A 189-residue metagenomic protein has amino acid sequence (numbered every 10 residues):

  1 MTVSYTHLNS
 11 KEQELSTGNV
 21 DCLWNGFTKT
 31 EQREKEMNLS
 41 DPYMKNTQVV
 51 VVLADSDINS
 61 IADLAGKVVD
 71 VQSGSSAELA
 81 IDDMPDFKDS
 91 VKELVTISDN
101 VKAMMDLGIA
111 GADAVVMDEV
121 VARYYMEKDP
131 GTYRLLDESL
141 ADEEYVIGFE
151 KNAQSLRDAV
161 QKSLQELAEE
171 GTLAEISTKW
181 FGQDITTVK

Functional and structural regions predicted by a protein language model:
T2-D63, G74, S139: Acidic, polar ligand-binding/catalytic clefts
H7, K11, N19, L23 (+6 more regions): Stable alpha-helical elements in mature extracytoplasmic
L15-S16, L64, L107-G108, I147 (+1 more regions): Hydrophobic residues within well-ordered alpha-helices
D21-C22, D113-A114, V146: Short, Asp-centered acidic motifs that coordinate Mg2+ and/or phosphate in catalytic or ligand-binding sites
G26-K35, A80-P85, D106-I109, D113-D142: A ligand-binding cleft/hinge motif common to bilobed small-molecule-binding domains
F27-T28, N46-V101, A114, E119-R123: Bilobed "Venus flytrap"/periplasmic-binding protein-like clamshell domains and structurally analogous long
K45-V52, E119, R123-Q165, Q183-K189: Periplasmic-binding protein-like
S76-V95, R134-L136, Q165-K189: Ligand-binding clefts/hinges and TM-proximal coupling segments of bilobed small-molecule sensing domains
